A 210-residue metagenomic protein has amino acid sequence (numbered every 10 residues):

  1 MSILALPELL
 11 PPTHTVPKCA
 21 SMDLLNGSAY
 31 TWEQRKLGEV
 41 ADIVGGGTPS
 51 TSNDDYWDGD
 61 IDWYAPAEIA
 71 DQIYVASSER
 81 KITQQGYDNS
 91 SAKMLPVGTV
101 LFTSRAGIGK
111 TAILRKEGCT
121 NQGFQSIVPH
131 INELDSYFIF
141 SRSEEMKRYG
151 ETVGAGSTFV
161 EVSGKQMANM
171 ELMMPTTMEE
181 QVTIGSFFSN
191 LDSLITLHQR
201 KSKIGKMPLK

Functional and structural regions predicted by a protein language model:
M1-T13, G27-S28, S126-D135, M167-V182: Proline-centric
I3, E39, V182-L194, H198: Extracellular/lumenal glycan-associated surfaces
L6, K18-S21, P208-K210: Hydrophobic topology marker
P11-P12, Y30, I195-L209: Extended intrinsically disordered, low-complexity coil regions enriched in Ser, Thr, Gly, Ala and often Pro
T15, L24-G47: Non-catalytic DNA-recognition/assembly elements of restriction-modification systems
P17, E33, D135, F159 (+1 more regions): Hydrophobic (often cysteine-bearing) scaffold residues that line and stabilize catalytic clefts of nucleotide/cofactor
G38-M174: DNA target-recognition domains and sequence-specific DNA-contacting regions of bacterial/archaeal
A155, T176-M178, S193: Loop/turn elements at beta-strand to alpha-helix junctions within RNA-recognition modules
